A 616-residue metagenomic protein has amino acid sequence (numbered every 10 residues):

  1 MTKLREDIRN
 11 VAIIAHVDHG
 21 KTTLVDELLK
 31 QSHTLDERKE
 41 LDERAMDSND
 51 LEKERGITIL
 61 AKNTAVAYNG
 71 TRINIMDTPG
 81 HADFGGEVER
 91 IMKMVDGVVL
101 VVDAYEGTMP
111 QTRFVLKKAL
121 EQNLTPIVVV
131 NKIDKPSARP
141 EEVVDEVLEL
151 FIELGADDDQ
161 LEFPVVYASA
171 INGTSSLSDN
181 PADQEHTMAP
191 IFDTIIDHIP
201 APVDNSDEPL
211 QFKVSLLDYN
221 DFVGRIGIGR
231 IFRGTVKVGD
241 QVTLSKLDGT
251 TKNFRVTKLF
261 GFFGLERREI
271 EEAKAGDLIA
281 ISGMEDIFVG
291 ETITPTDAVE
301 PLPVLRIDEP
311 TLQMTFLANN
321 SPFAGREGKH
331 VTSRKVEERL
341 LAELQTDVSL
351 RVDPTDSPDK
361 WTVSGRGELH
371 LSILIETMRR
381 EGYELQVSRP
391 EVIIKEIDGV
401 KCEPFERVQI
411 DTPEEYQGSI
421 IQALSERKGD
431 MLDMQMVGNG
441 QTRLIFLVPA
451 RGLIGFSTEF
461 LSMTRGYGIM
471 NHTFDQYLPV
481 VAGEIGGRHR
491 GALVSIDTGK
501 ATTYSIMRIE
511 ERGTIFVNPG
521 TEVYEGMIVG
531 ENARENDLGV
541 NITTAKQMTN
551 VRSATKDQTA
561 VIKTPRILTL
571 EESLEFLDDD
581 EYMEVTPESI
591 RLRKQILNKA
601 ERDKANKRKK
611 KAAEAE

Functional and structural regions predicted by a protein language model:
M1-E616: Structural and coupling elements of P-loop NTPases
